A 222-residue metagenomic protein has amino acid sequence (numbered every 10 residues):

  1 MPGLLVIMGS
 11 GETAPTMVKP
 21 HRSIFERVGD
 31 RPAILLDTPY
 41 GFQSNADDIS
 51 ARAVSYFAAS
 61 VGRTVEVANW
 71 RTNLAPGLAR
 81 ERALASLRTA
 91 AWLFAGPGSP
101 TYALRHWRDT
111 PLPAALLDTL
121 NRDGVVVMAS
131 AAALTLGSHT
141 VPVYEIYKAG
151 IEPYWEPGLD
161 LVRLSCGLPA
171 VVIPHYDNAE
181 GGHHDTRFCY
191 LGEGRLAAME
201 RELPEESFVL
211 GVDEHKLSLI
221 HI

Functional and structural regions predicted by a protein language model:
M1-G96: N-terminal beta1-alpha1 cap of cysteine-dependent amidohydrolase-like domains
G9-G11, L36-P39, P97-G98, A131 (+2 more regions): Active-site-proximal beta-strand/loop segments in catalytic clefts of secreted hydrolases
T13-A14, P100-T101, A133-T135, K216-S218: Glycine-rich nucleotide phosphate-binding loop and flanking beta-alpha elements of Rossmann-like dinucleotide-binding
A33, L93, S130, V172 (+1 more regions): A residue-level signal for conserved active-site and pocket-lining positions in enzyme catalytic cores
G96, L104-T186: Class I SAM-dependent methyltransferase SAM-binding "motif I" and its flanking Rossmann-like core
L168, I173-L203, V212-E214: A conserved mid-domain beta-alpha-beta active-site/ligand-binding segment of alpha/beta enzyme cores
I220-I222: Conserved small/polar residues in nucleotide/adenosyl-binding loops
